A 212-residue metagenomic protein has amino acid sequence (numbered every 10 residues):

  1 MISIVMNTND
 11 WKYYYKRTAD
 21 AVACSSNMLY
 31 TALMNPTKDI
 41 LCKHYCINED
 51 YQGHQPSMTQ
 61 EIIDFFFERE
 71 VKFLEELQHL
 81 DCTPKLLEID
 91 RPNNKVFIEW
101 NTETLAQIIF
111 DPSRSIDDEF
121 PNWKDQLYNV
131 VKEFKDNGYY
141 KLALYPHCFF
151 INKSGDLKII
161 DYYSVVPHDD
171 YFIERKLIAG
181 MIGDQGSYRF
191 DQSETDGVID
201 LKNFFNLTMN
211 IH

Functional and structural regions predicted by a protein language model:
M1-A21: Juxta-kinase regulatory segment immediately upstream of eukaryotic protein kinase catalytic domains
Y14-E75: ATP-binding glycine-rich loop module of kinase domains
I40, C82, V96, K158-D161: Protein kinase-like catalytic core scaffold
I63-F66, F73-W123: Conserved structural core of kinase catalytic domains
Q126-K135: Short C-lobe core helix of eukaryotic-like protein kinase catalytic domains
K135-N152: Catalytic-loop of the protein kinase fold
N152-H212: C-lobe/activation-segment region of protein kinase-like
